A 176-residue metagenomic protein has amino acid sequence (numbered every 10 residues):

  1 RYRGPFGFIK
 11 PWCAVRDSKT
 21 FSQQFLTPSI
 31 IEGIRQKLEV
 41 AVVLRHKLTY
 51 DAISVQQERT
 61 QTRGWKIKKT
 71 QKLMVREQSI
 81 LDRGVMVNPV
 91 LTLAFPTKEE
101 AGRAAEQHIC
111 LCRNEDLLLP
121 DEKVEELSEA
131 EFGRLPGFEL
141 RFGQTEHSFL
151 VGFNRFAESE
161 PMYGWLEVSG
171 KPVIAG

Functional and structural regions predicted by a protein language model:
R1-S18, E167-V168: N-terminal, Lys/Arg- and Ser/Thr-rich interaction peptides
Y2-F6, Y50-A52, F95-A101: Beta-strand elements of well-folded, non-transmembrane domains
I9, Q23, P89-L91: Broad hydrophobic/π-residue packing in well-ordered secondary structure
P11, V42, A105-E106: Short, hydrophobic/aromatic beta-strand segments
A14-T60: Glycine/small-residue-rich interface belts in oligomeric ring/scaffold proteins and their assembly partners
T60-G176: Internal, well-folded beta-alpha domain core
